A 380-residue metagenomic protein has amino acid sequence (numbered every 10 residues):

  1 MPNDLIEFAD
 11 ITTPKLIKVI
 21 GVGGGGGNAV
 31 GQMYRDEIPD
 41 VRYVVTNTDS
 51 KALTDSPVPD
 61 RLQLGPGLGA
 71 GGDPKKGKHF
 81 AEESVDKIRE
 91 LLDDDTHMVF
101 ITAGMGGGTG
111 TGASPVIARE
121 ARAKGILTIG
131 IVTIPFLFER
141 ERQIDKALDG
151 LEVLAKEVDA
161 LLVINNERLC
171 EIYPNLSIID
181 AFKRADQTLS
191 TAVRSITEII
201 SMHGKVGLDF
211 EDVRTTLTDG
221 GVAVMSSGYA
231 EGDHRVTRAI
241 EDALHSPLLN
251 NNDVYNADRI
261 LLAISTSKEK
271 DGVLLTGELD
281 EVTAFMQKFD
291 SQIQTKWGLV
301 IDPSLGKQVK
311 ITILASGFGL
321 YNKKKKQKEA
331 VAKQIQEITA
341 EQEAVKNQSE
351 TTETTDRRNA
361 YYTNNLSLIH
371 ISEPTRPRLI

Functional and structural regions predicted by a protein language model:
M1-L368, S372, R376: Tubulin/FtsZ superfamily GTPase core signature
